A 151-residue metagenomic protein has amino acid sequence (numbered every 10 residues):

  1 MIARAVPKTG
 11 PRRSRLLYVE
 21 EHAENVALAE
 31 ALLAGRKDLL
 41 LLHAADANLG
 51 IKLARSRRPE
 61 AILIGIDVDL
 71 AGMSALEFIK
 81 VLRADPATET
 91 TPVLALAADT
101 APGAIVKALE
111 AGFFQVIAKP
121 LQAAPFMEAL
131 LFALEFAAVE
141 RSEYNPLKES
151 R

Functional and structural regions predicted by a protein language model:
I2-A3, P7-R12, A138-R151: CheY-like receiver
H22-L28, L70, T100: Short acidic/polar segment at the start of the alpha1 helix of CheY-like receiver
A23-L42: Two-component/phosphorelay signaling modules centered on CheY-like receiver
H43-A61, V68: Acidic, metal-coordinating helix/loop segments flanking the phosphotransfer/catalytic sites of two-component signaling
K52, S74-E89: Short amphipathic alpha-helix used as the core "switch/output" element in two-component signaling
F114: Short, glycine/charged-rich "phosphate-handling" switch motifs in NTP-dependent and phosphotransfer domains
L121-L130, S142: C-terminal output helix
